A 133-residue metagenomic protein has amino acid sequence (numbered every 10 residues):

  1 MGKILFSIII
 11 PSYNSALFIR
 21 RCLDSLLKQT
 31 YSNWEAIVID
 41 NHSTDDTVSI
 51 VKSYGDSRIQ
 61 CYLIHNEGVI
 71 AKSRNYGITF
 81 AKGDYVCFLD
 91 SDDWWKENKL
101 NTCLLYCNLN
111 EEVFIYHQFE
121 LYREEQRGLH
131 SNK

Functional and structural regions predicted by a protein language model:
M1-K133: Nucleotide-sugar donor-binding/catalytic module of glycosyltransferases that assemble extracellular/cell-envelope
